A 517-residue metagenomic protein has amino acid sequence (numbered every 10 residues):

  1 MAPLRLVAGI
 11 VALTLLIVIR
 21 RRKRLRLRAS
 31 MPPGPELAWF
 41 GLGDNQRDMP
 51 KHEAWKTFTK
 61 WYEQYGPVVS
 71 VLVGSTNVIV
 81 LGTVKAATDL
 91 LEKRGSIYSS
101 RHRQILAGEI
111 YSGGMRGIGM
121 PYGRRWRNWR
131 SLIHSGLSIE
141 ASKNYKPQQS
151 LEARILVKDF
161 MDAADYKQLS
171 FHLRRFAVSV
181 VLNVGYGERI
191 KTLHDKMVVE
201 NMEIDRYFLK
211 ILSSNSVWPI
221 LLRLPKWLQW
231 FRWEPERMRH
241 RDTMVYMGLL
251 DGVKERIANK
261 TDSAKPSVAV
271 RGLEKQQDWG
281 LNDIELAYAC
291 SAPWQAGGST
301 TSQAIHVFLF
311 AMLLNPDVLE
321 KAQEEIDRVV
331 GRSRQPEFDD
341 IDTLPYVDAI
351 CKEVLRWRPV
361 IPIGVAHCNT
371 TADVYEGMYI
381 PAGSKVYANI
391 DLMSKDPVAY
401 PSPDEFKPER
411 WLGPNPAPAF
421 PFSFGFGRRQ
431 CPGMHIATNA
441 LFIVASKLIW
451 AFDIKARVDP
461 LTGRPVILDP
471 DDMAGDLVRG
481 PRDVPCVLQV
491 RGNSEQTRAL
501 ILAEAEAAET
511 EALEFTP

Functional and structural regions predicted by a protein language model:
A2-S112, R124, N128, S150-I155 (+3 more regions): N-terminal membrane-proximal hinge/A-helix region immediately C-terminal to the signal-anchor transmembrane segment
Q46-G66, R334-E376, P397: Conserved cytochrome P450 K-helix E-x-x-R motif and the immediately C-terminal K′/meander segment
K51-V78, S100-P121, S131-R189, V245-T261 (+5 more regions): Cytochrome P450 catalytic-domain "roof"
F58, S291, A296, F338 (+3 more regions): Cytochrome P450 heme-thiolate "Cys pocket" and heme-binding signature region
H102-I110, N144-I305, K321: Cytochrome P450 heme-thiolate monooxygenase catalytic core
T300-M312, V444: Short, small-residue alpha-helix embedded
P316-V318, M434-P481, Q489-G492: Cytochrome P450 heme-binding "Cys pocket" and the immediately downstream C-terminal segment
V374, A388-P414, A503-E506: Conserved cytochrome P450 K-helix/beta-meander segment immediately N-terminal to the heme-binding cysteine loop
